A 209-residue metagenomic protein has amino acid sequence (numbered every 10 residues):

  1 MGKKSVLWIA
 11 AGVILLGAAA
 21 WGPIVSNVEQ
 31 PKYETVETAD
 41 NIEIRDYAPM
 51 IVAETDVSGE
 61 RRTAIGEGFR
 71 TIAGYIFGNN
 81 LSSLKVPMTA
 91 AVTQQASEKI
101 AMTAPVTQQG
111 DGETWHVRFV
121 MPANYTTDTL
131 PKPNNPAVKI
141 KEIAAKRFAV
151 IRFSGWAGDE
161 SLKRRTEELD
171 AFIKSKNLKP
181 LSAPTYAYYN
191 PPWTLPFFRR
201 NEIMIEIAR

Functional and structural regions predicted by a protein language model:
G2-R209: A solvent-exposed interaction/effector surface
